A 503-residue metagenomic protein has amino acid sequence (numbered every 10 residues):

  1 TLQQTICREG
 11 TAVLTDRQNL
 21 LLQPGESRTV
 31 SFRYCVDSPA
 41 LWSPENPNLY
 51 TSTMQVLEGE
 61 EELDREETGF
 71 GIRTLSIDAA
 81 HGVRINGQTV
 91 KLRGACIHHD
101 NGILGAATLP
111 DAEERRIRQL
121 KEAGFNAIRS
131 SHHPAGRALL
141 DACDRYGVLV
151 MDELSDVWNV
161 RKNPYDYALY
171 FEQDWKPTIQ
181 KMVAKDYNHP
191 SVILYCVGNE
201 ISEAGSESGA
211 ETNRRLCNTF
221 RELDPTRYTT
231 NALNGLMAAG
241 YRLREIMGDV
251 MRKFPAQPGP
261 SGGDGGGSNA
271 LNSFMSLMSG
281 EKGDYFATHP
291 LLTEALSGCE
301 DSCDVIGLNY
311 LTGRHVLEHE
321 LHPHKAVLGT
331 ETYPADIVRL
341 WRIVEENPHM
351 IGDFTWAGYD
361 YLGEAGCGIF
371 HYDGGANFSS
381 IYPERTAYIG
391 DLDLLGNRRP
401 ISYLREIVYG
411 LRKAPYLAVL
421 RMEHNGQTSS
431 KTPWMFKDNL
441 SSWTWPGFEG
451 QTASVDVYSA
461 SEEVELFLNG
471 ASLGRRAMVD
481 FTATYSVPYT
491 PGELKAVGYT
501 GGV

Functional and structural regions predicted by a protein language model:
T1-R137, A142, Y146-G147, T178 (+8 more regions): Secreted/periplasmic carbohydrate-active enzymes, especially glycoside hydrolases
L22, I193-Y195, R214, N218-E222 (+1 more regions): Substrate-binding clefts and catalytic carboxylate motifs of secreted carbohydrate-active enzymes
A40, P44, C96-D111, Q119 (+7 more regions): The substrate-binding groove and active-site-proximal loops of carbohydrate-active enzymes, especially glycoside
G102, L139-L140, R161-N163, G205 (+3 more regions): Short Asp/Glu-rich motifs
A135-G136, V157-W158, G235, Y359: Positions that flank functional sites
L149-V157: Beta-strand-loop-alpha-helix segment that lines the small-molecule cofactor/substrate pocket of alpha/beta enzymes
F171-H189, L223, F286-L291: An active-site-proximal structural segment forming one wall of the substrate-binding cleft that immediately precedes
